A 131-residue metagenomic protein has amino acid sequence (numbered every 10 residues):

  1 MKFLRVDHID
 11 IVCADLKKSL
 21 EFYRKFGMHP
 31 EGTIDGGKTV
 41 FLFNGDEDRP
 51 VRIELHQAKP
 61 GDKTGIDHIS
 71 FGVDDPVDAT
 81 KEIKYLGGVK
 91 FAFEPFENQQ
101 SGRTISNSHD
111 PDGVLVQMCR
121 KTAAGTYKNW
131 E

Functional and structural regions predicted by a protein language model:
M1-K17, I66-I69, C119-E131: N-terminal beta-strand motif that seeds the catalytic metal site of vicinal oxygen chelate
F3, D10-V51: Core segments of cupin and vicinal oxygen chelate
V6-A14, F43, P60-L86, T104-H109 (+1 more regions): Vicinal oxygen chelate
F22-F26, E82-G87: Short amphipathic alpha-helices in soluble, non-transmembrane regions that often serve as interface/regulatory elements
T33, K84-E131: Vicinal oxygen chelate
G45-E47, P60-G61, E97-N98: Short polar/acidic secondary-structure junctions
D48-E54, T64-H68: A contiguous binding-surface segment within folded domains or other stable secondary-structure elements
I53-H56, V116-Q117: Conserved beta-strand in the GNAT
